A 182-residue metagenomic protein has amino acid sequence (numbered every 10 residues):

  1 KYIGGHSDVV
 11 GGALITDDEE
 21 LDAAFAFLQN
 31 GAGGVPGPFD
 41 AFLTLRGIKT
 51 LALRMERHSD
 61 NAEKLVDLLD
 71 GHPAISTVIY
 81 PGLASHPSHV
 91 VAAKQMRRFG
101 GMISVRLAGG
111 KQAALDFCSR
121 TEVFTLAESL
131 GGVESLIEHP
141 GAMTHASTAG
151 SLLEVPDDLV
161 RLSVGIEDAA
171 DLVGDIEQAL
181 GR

Functional and structural regions predicted by a protein language model:
Y2-M102, R106-H139: Active-site C-terminal subdomain of aminotransferase-like
R54, S119, S135-R182: PLP-dependent enzyme catalytic core of the Aspartate aminotransferase-like
